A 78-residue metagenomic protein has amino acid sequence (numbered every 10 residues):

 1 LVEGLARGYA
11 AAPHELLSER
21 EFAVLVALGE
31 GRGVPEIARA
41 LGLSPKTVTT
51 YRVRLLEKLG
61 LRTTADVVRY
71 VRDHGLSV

Functional and structural regions predicted by a protein language model:
L1-A23, D73-S77: Short, flexible helix-to-coil linker/hinge segments that flank and couple to helix-turn-helix
V2, L25-G29, L56, V68: Hydrophobic residues on short alpha-helical segments
S18, G33-V34, T63-D66: Residues that mark the N-terminal boundary/hinge immediately upstream of a DNA-recognition element
R20, Y51-R54: Residues within the DNA-recognition helix of helix-turn-helix
A27-G29, K46, R72: Short amphipathic helical patch at the helix-1/turn junction of helix-turn-helix
P35-R39, K46, V53, A65: Residues within helix-turn-helix
V53-V78: Basic, Lys/Arg-enriched C-terminal extension of HTH/homeodomain DNA-binding domains
